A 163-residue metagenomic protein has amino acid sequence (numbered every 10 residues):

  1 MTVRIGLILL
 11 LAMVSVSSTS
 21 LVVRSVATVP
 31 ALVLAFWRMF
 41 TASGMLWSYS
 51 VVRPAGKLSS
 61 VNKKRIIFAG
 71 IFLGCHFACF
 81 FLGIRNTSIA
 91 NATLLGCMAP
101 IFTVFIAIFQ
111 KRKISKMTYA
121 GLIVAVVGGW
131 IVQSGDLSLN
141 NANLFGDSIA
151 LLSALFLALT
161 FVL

Functional and structural regions predicted by a protein language model:
M1-F36, I71, C75, C79 (+1 more regions): Glycine-/small-residue-enriched transmembrane alpha-helix faces in small-molecule transporters and effluxers
M1-V14, T41-F68, K111-A120, L137-F145 (+1 more regions): Membrane-interface interhelical linkers
L9, A31-A35, I66, I89-T93 (+1 more regions): Alpha-helical transmembrane segments and their helix-entry boundary regions
S15, R53-N91, G96, I131: Specific transmembrane alpha-helical segments of multi-pass solute transporters/efflux pumps, especially DMT/EamA
S15-S18, S48-R53, C79, F109-K113 (+2 more regions): Helix-loop junctions at the membrane-solvent interface of multi-pass transporters, primarily the C-terminal
T28-C75, P100-I106, V124, F156-T160: Transmembrane alpha-helices of multi-pass small-molecule transport proteins
V33-S43, F81-R112, A150-S153: Specific alpha-helical transmembrane segments that line the substrate/conduction pathway and gating interfaces
L46, I67, L73, C97-M98 (+2 more regions): Hydrophobic transmembrane alpha-helices of multi-pass small-molecule transport proteins
